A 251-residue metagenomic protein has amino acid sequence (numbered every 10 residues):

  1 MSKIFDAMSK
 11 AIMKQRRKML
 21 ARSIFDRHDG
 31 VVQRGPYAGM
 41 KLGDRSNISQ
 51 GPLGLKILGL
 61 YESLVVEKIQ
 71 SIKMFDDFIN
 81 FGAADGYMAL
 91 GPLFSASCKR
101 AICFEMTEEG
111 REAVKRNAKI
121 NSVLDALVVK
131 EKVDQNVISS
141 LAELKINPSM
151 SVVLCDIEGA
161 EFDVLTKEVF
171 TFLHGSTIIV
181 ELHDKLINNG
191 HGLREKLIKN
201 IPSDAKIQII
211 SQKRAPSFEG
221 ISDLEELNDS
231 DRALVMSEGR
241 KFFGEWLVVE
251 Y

Functional and structural regions predicted by a protein language model:
M1-T107, E112-N117, A126, A142-S149 (+2 more regions): S-adenosyl-L-methionine
S71, T171, K199-N200: Alpha-helical scaffold elements within enzyme catalytic domains, especially in hydrolases
D77, F81-D85, V128-H191: Active-site segment flanking the S-adenosylmethionine/decSAM binding pocket in AdoMet-dependent transferases
K119-L124, T171-F172: Short helix-capping segments at alpha-helix termini
V133, L182, A205, S211-R214: Residues at the C-termini of beta-strands that transition into short coil/loop
H191-P202: Short alpha-helix
